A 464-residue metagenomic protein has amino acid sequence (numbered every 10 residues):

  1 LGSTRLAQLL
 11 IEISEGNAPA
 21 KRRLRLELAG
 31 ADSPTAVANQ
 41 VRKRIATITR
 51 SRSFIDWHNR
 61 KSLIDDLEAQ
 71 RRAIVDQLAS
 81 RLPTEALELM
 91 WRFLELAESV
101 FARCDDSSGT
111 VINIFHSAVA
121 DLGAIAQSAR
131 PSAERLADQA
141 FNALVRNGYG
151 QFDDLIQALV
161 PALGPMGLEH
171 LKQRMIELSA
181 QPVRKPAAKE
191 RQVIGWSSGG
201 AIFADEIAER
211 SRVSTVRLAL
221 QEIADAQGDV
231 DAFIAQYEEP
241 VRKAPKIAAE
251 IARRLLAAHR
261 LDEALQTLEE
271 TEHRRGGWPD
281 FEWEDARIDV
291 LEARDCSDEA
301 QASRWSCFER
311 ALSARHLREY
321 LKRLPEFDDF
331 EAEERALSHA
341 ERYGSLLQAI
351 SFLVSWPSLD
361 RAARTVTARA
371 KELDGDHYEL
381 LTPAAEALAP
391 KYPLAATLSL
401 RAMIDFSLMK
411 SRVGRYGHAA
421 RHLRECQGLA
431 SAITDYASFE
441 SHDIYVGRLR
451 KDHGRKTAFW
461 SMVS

Functional and structural regions predicted by a protein language model:
L1-S464: Eukaryote-biased, non-catalytic alpha-solenoid scaffold regions
